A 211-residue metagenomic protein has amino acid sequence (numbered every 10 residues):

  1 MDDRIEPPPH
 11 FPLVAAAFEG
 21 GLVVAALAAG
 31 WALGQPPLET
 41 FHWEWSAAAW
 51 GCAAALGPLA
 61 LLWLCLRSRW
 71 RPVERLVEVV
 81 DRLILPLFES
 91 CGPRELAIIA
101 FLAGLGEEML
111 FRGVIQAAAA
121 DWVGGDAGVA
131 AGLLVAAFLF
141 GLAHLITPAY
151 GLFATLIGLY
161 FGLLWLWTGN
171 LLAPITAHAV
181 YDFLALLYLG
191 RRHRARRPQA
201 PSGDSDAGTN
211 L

Functional and structural regions predicted by a protein language model:
M1-A25: Cytosolic-side membrane-entry/anchor segment at the start of a transmembrane helix
M1-I5, E74-L83, R196-D206: Membrane-interfacial, low-structure loops and terminal tails that flank and connect transmembrane helices in multi-pass
I5-L13, S46, D126-A130, H144: Membrane-water interface of alpha-helical transmembrane segments
V14, A28-A103, Q116-G125, A195: Juxtamembrane helix-loop-helix connectors linking adjacent transmembrane helices in multi-pass membrane enzymes
L22, A26, A54-L62, E107 (+3 more regions): Alpha-helical transmembrane segments of multipass membrane proteins
L85-L211: Transmembrane helix-loop-helix hairpins at the membrane interface of multi-pass integral membrane proteins
